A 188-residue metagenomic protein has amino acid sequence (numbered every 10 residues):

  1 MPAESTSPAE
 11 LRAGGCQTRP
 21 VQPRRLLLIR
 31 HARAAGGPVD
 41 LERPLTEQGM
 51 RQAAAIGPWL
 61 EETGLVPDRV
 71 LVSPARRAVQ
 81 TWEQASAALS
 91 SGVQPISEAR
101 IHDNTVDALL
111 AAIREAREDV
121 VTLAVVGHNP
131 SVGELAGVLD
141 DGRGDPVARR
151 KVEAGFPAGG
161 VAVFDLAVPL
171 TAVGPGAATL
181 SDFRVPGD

Functional and structural regions predicted by a protein language model:
M1-E10: Extreme N-terminal basic, low-complexity initiation segments that serve as generic localization/processing leaders
V21-N104, D140-P146, F156: Active-site-proximal alpha-helix that buttresses catalytic centers in soluble enzyme cores
L26, T122-A124, V161: Residue-level preference for the first positions of well-ordered beta-strands
T63-L65, A116-V121: Glycine-rich phosphate-binding loop signature in dinucleotide/nucleotide-binding domains
I101-E118: Short phosphate-binding loop-to-helix
V120-G142: A glycine-rich beta-strand to alpha-helix segment that forms a phosphate/ribose-binding loop at ligand/cofactor sites
D140-T179, V185: Domain-level recognition of soluble alpha/beta enzyme cores, biased toward histidine phosphatases/phosphomutases
